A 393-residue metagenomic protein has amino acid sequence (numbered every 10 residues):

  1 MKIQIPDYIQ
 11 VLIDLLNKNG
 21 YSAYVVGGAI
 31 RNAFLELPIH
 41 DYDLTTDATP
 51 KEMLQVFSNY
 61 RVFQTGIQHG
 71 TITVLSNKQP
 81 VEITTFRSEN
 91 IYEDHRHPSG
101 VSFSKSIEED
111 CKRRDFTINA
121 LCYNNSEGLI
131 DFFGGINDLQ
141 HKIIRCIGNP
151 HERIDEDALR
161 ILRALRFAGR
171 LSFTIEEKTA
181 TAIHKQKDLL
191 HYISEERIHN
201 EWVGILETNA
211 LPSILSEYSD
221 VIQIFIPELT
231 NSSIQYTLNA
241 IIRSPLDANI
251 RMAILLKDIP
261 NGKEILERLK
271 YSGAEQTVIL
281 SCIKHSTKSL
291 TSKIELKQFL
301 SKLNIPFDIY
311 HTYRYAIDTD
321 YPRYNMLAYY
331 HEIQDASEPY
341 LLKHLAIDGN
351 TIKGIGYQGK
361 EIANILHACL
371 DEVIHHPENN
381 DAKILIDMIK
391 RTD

Functional and structural regions predicted by a protein language model:
M1-D393: Catalytic cores of the polymerase beta-like nucleotidyltransferase superfamily and closely associated nucleotide
